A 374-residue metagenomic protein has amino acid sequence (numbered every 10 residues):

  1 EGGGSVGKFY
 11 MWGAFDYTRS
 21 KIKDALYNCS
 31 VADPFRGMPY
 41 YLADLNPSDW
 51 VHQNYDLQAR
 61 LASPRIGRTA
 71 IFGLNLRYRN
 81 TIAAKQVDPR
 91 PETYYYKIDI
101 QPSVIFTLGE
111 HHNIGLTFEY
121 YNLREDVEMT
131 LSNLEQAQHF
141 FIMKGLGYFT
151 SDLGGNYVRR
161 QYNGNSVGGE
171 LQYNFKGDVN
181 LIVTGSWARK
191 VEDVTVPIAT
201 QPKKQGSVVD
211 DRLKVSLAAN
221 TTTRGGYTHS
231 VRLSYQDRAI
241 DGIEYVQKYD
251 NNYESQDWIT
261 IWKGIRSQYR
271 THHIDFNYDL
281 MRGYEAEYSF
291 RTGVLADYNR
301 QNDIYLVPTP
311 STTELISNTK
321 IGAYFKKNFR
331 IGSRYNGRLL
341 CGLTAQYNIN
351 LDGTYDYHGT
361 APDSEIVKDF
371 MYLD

Functional and structural regions predicted by a protein language model:
E1-I71, K97-L123: Membrane-proximal, glycine/serine-rich, low-complexity loop/turn segments characteristic of large bacterial
G2-G4, L57-S63, I100-F106, G169-F175 (+5 more regions): Residues on the lipid-exposed face of transmembrane beta-strands in outer-membrane beta-barrel proteins
G7-G13, R68-F72, E110-I114, G177-V183 (+3 more regions): Outer-envelope beta-barrel architecture signal
G13-R19, L74-N80, L116-N122, V183-R189 (+3 more regions): Transmembrane beta-barrel strands of outer-membrane/channel proteins
D24-A32, Y41-W50, V87-T93, M129-Q136 (+6 more regions): Extracellular/periplasm-exposed beta-strand and loop segments of Gram-negative cell-envelope proteins, dominated by
A62-Q86, Y95-Q101, I182-A199, R291-N299: Surface-exposed extracellular loop regions of Gram-negative outer-membrane beta-barrel proteins
I105-T107, H112-N113, T117-N133, V158-V167 (+1 more regions): Solenoidal tandem-repeat scaffolds enriched in leucines and small polar residues
N174, S230, Q268-D303, P310-G353: Detector for outer-membrane/organellar transmembrane beta-barrel domains, recognizing the amphipathic beta-strand
